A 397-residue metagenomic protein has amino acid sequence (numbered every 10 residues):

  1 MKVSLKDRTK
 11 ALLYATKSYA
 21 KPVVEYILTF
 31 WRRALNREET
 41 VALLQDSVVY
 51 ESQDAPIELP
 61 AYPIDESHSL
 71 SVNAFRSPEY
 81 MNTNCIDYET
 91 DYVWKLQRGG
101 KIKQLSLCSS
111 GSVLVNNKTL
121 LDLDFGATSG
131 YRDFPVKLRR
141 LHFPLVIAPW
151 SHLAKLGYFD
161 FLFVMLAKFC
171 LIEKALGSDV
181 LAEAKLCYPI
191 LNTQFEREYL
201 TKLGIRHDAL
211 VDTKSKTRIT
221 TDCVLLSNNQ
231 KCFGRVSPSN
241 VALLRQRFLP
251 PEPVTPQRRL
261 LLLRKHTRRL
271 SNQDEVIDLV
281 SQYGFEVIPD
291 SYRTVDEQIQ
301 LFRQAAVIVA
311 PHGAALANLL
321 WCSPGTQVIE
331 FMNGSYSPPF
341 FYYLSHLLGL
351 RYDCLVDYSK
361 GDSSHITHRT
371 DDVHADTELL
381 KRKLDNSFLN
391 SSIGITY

Functional and structural regions predicted by a protein language model:
K2-Y397: The feature primarily captures lumenal catalytic ectodomains of type II secretory-pathway glycosyltransferases
